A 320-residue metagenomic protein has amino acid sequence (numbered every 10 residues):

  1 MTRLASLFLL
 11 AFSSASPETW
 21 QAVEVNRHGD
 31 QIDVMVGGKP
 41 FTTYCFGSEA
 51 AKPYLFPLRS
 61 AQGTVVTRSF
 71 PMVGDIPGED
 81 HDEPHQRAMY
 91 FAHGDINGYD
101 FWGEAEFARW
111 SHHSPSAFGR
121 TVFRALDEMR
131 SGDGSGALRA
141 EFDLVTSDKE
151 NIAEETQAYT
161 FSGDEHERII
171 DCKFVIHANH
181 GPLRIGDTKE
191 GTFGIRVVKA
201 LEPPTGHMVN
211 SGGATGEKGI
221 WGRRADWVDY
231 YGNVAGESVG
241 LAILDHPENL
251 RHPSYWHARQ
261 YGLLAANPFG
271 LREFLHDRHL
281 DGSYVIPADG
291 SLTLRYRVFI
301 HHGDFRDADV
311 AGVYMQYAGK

Functional and structural regions predicted by a protein language model:
M1-A5: Bacterial N-terminal signal peptides that target proteins for export
S6-P17: Hydrophobic h-region of N-terminal signal peptides that target proteins for export in Gram-negative bacteria
P17-P84, D164, P247, A311: Beta-strand-rich N-terminal accessory domains
Y44-A50, Y54-R59, G163-V209: Acidic (Asp/Glu-rich), glycine- and aromatic
H85-H166: Extended, loop-rich substrate-binding clefts of extracytoplasmic carbohydrate-active enzymes
P182-H257: Active-site/ligand-binding surface loops and adjacent short beta/alpha elements that line catalytic pockets across
L244-K320: Beta-strand-rich recognition/accessory modules
